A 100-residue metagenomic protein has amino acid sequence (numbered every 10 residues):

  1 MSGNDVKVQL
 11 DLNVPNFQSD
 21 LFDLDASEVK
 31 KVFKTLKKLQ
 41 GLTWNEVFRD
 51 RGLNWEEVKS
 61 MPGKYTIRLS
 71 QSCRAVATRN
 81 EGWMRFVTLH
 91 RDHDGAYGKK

Functional and structural regions predicted by a protein language model:
M1-D11, P15-D23, V29, E56 (+1 more regions): Enriched for short, Lys/Arg-rich terminal
F17-K30, K34-L39, T43-N45: N-terminal first-folded block
K37, F48-R49, V76, H90: Intrinsically disordered, low-complexity regions enriched in Ser/Pro/Gly/Gln/His and often acidic
K38-I67: A short, surface-exposed loop/turn module that caps and links secondary-structure elements
